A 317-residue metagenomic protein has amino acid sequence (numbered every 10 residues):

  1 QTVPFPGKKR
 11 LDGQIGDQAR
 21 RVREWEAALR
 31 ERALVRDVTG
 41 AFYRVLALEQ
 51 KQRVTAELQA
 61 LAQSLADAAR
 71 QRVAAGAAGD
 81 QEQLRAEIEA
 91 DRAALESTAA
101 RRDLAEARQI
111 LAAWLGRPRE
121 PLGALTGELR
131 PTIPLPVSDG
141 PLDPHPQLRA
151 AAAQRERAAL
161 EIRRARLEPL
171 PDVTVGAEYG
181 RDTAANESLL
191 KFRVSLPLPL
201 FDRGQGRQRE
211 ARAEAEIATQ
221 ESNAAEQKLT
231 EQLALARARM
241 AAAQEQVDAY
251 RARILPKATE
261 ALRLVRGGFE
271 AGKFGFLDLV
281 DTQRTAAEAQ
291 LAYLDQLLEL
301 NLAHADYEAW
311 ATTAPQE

Functional and structural regions predicted by a protein language model:
Q1-Q14, W25-R32, R36, Q50 (+5 more regions): A glycine-/polar-enriched beta->alpha junction
T2-V3, K8-L11, D17, A77-D80 (+9 more regions): Bacterial Sec-pathway N-terminal export signals of envelope proteins
R30-P144, A243, A286: Periplasmic alpha-helical coiled-coil/stalk elements that build and connect Gram-negative outer-membrane
F42, T174, K191-R193, R237: Membrane-embedded beta-strand positions in outer-membrane beta-barrel channels/transporters
L95-R119, T259-T313: Short segments within alpha-helical structural elements
V175-R181: Transmembrane beta-barrel strands of outer-membrane/channel proteins
N186-L190: Residues that define the transmembrane beta-barrel architecture of outer-membrane proteins
